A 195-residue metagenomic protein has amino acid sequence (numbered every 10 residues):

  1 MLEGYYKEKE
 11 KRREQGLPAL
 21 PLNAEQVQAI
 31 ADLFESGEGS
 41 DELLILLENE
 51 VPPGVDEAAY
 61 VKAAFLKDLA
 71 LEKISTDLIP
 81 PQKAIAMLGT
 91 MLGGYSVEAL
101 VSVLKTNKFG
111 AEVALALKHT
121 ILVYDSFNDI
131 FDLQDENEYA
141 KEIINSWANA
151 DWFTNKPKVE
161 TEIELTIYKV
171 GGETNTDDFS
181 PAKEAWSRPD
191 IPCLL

Functional and structural regions predicted by a protein language model:
L2-A31: Amphipathic alpha-helical packing elements
Y6, V27, P81-Q82, V97: Residue-level signal for cytosolic alpha-helical hairpin/rod architecture
L17-L20, D41-E57, L71, L78-G93 (+3 more regions): Structural detector for internal amphipathic alpha-helices that build alpha-solenoid repeat scaffolds
A24-D32, P53-E72, M91-K105, L122-Q134: Amphipathic alpha-helical scaffolding segments comprising HEAT/armadillo-like alpha-solenoid repeats
A31, E35, L47-V51, E184: Short amphipathic alpha-helical segments enriched in leucine
F34, E38-L43, P192-L195: Active-site-flanking structural segment that lines cofactor/substrate pockets
V113-L195: Fe-S-dependent hydro-lyases/dehydratases of central metabolism
